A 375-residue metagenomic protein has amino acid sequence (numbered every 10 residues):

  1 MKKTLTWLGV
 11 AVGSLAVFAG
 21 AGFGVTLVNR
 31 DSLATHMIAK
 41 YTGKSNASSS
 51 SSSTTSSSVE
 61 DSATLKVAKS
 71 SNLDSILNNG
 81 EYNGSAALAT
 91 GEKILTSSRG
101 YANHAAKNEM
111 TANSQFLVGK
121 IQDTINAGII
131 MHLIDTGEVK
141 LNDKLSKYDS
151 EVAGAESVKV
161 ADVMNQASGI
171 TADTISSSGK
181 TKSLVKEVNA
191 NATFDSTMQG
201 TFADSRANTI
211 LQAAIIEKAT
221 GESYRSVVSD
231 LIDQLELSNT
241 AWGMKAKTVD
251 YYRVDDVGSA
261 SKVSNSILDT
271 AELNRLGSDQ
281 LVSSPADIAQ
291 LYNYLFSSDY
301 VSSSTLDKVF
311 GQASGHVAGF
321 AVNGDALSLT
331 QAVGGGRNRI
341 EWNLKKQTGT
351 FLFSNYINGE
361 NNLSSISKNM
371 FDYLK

Functional and structural regions predicted by a protein language model:
K2-S98, T270-K375: Catalytic loop of the DD-peptidase/beta-lactamase superfamily, centered on the K-T-G motif and neighboring
H36-S58, K120-I121, I125, I129-M131 (+4 more regions): Short N-terminal secondary-structure initiator segments
A63, V67, A112, F116-T124 (+13 more regions): Soluble non-cytosolic domains of exported or imported proteins
S71, S75, N108, A127-M131 (+9 more regions): Solvent-exposed, polar/charged alpha-helical surfaces in well-ordered, non-transmembrane soluble domains, broadly
L73-L88, E92, A153-A161, S168 (+2 more regions): Extended hydrophobic/aromatic-rich secondary-structure runs
A86-A87, G91-K93, S97-S98, H104 (+2 more regions): Generic signature of mature, soluble extracytoplasmic domains
H104-D204: Active-site-proximal loop and beta-strand segments within enzyme catalytic domains
V158-A326, T330-A332: Short, surface-exposed loop or secondary-structure junction motifs that flank catalytic or metal-binding residues
